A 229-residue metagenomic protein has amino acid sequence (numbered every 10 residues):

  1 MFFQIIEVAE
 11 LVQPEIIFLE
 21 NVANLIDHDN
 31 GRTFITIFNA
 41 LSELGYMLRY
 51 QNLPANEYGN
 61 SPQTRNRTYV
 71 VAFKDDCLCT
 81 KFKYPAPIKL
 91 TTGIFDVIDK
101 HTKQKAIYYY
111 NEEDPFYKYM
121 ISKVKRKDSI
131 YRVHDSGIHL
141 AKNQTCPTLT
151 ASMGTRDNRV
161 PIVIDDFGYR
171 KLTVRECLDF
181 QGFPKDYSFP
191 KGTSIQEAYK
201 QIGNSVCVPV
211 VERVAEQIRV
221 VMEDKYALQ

Functional and structural regions predicted by a protein language model:
M1-N143: Class I S-adenosyl-L-methionine
E112-Q229: C-terminal target-recognition/interaction regions appended to catalytic cores
